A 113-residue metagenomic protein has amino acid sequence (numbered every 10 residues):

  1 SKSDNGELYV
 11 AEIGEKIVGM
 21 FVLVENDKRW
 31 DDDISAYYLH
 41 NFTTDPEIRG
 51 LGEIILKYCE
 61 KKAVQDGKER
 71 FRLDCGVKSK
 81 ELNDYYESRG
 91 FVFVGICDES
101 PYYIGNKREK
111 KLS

Functional and structural regions predicted by a protein language model:
S1-E47, L56-Y58, K62, D66: Acetyl-CoA-dependent GNAT
V22, V92-F93: Short beta-strand(s) of the beta-wing in winged-helix/HTH DNA-binding folds
L23, D84-Y85: Short amphipathic alpha-helical segments
Y38, F93-V94: Amphipathic alpha-helical interaction segments
G50, G90: Short glycine-rich hinge loops at helix-strand junctions in the catalytic core of two-component histidine kinases
E53: Residues forming the Rossmann-fold NAD(P)(H) cofactor-binding site
E69-R72, G76-K80, E87-R89, G95-S113: C-terminal "cap" of GNAT-fold acetyltransferases
